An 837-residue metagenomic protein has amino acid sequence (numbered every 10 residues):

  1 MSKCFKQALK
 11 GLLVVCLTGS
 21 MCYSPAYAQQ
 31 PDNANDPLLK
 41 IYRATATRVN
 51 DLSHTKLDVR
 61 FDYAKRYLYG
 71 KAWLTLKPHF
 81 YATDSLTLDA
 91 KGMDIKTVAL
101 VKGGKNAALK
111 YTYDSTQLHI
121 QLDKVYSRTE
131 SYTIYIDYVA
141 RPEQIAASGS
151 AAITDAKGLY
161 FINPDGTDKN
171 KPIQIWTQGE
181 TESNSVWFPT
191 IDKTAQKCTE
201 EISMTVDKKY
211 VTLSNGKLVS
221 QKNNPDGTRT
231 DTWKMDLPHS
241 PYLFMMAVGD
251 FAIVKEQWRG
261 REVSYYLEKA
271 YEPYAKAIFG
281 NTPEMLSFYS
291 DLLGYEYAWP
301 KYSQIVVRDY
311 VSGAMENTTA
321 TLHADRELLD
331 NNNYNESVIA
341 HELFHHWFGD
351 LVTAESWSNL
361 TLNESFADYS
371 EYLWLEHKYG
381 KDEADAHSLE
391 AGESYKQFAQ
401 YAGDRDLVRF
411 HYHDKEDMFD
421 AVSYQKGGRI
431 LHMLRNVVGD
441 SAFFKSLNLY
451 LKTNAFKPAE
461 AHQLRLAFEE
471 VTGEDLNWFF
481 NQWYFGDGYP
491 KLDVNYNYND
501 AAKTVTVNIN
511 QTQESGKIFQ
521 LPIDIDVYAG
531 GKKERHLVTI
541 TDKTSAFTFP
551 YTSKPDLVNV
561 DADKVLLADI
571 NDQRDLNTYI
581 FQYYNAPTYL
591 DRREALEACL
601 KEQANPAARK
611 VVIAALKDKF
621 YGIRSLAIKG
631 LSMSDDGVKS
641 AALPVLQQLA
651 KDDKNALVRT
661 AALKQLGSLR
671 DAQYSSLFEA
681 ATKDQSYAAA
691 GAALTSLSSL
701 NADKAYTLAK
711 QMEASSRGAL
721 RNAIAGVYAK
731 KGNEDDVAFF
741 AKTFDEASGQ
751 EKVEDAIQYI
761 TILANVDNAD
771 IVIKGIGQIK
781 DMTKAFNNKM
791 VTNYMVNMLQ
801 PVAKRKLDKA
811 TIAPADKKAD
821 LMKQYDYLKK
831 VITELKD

Functional and structural regions predicted by a protein language model:
M1-A34: Bacterial Sec-dependent N-terminal signal peptides
Y27, A72, I95, T116-L118 (+2 more regions): Hydrophobic alpha-helical and helix-loop surface patches within well-folded domains that function as non-catalytic
Y27-Y297, A421, N436-V438, N454 (+1 more regions): Acidic/His-enriched low-complexity segments
V206, F344, N454-P644, K654-N655 (+4 more regions): Non-catalytic accessory/interaction domains
K564-A568, L590-A604, A614, R624-G637 (+9 more regions): Structural detector for internal amphipathic alpha-helices that build alpha-solenoid repeat scaffolds
D572-Q582, N605-K617, D636-K651, D671-K683 (+4 more regions): Amphipathic alpha-helical scaffolding segments comprising HEAT/armadillo-like alpha-solenoid repeats
Y583-Y589, L616-G622, K651-L657, T682-A688 (+5 more regions): Short coil turns that connect the paired helices of HEAT/ARM alpha-solenoid repeats
A756-K823, Y827: Extended alpha-helical scaffolding segments
